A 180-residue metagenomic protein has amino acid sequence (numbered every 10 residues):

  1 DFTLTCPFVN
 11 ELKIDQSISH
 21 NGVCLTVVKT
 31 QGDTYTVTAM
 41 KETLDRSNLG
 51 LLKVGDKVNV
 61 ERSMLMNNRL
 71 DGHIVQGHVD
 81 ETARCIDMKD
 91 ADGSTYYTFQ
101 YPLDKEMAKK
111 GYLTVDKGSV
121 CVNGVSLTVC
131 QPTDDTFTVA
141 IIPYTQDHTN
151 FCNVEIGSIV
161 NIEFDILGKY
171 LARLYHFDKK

Functional and structural regions predicted by a protein language model:
D1-K180: Conserved loop->alpha-helix
